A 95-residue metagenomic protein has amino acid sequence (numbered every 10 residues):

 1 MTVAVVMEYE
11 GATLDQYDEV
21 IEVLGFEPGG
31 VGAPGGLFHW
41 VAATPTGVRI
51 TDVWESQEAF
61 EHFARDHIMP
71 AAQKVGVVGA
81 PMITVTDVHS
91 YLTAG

Functional and structural regions predicted by a protein language model:
M1-H67, G76-G95: Short S/T/G/P-rich N-terminal loop/turn motif that feeds into the first structured element of a domain
A71-A72: Mid-chain, well-packed structural core segment of small domains
